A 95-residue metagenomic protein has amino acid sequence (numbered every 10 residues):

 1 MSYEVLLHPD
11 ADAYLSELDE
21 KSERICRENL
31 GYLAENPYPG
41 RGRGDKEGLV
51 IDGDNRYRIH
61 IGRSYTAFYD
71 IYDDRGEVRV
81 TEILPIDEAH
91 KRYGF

Functional and structural regions predicted by a protein language model:
M1, S16, L30, D52-G53: Generic hydrophobic-segment detector
S2-E4, A13-E17, R24, H60-F95: Enriched for short, Lys/Arg-rich terminal
D10-G42: N-terminal first-folded block
C26, L30, R41, D45-G48 (+2 more regions): Residue-level detector of alpha-helical recognition elements and their boundaries
Y32-H60: A short, surface-exposed loop/turn module that caps and links secondary-structure elements
